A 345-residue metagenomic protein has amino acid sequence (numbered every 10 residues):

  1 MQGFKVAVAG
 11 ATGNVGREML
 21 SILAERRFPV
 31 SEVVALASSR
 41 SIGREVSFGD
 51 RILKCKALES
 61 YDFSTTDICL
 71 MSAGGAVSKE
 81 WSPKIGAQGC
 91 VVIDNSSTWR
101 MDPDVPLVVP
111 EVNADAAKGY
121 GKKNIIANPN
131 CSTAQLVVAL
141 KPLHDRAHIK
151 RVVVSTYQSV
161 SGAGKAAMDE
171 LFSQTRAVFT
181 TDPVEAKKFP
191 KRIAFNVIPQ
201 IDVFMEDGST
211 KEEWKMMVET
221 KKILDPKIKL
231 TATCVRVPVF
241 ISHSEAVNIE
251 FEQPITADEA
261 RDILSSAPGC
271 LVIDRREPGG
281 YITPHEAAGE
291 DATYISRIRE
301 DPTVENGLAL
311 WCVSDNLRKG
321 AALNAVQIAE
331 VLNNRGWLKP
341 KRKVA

Functional and structural regions predicted by a protein language model:
M1-I193, K229, A257, D262 (+6 more regions): N-terminal Rossmann-like NAD(P) cofactor-binding subdomain of oxidoreductases, focused on the glycine-rich
R40, I241-S244, G289: A short, glycine/Asx- and small/polar-enriched loop/turn that sits immediately N-terminal to a beta-strand
N124-Q135, G208-M217, K222, G320-N324: A glycine-rich, Thr/Ser-enriched phosphate-binding loop motif common to dinucleotide/cofactor-binding enzymes
F179-V184, K215-E219, L230-V235, A246 (+1 more regions): Glycine-rich, charged/polar anion/phosphate-binding loops that engage phosphate groups from diverse ligands
A194-F240: Oxyanion-binding "anion nests"
A232-T233, P238-P268: Internal helical hairpin/lid segments
V235-P238, S314-K319: Glycine-rich phosphate/pyrophosphate-binding beta-alpha loops
P254-A288: Terminal hydrophobic/aromatic helix or amphipathic segment near a protein terminus
